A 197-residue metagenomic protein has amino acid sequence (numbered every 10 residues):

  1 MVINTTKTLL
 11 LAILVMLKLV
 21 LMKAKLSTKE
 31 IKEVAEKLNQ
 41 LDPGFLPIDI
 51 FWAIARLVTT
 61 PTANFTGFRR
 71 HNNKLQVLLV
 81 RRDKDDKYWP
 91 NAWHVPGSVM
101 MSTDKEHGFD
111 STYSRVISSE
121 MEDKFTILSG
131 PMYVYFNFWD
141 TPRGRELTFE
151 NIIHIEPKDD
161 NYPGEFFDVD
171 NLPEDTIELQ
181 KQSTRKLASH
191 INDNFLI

Functional and structural regions predicted by a protein language model:
T6, I13-V15, V20: Heptad-repeat coiled-coil amphipathic alpha-helices that mediate oligomerization/assembly
L19-N64, R70-N72: Acidic, metal-coordinating catalytic segment for phosphate/diphosphate chemistry, firing primarily on the Nudix
P61-A63, L75, L147-F149: Change "...and in nucleic-acid phosphodiester-cleaving endonucleases..." to "...and in nucleic-acid processing enzymes
G67-R69, R81, I155: Residue-level signal for short segments within beta-strands and strand-turn junctions of well-structured beta-sheet
R70-Q76, K87-W89, P142-G144, D160: Short, solvent-exposed loop/turn segments that connect beta-strands within catalytic domains and beta-strand-rich
K74-D123: Conserved Nudix-box catalytic region and its N-terminal flanking loop in Nudix hydrolases and closely related
P96, E150-I197: NUDIX/MutT-family hydrolases
F109-D110, S114, S118-D159: Active-site segment of metal-dependent pyrophosphate-handling enzymes, primarily the Nudix hydrolase catalytic core
